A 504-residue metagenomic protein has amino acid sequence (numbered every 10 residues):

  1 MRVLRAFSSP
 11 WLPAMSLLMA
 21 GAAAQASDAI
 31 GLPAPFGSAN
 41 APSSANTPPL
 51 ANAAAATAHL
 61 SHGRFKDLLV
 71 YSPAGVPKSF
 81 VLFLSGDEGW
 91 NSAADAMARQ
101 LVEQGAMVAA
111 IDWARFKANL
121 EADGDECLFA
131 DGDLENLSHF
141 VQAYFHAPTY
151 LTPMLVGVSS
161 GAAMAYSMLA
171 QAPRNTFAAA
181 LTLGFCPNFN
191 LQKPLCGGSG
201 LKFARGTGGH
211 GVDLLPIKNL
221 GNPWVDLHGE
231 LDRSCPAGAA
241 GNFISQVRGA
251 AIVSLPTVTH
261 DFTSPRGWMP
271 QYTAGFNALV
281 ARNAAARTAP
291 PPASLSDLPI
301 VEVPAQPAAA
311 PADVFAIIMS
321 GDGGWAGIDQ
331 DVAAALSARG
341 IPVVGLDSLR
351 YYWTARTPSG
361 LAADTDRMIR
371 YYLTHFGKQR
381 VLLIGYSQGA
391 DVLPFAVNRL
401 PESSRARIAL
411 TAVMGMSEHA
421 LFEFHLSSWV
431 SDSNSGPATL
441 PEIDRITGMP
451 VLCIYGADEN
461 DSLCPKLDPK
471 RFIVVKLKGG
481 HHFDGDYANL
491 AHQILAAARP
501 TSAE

Functional and structural regions predicted by a protein language model:
I30-G37, P49-V76, P270-A309: N-terminal cap/lid segment of alpha/beta-hydrolase-fold proteins
A74-Q104, Q306-R339, S348: Short, surface-exposed "cap/lid" segments of acyl-processing enzymes
L84-D87, E230-R233, T257-T259, M319 (+2 more regions): Acidic beta-to-alpha connecting loop that harbors the catalytic carboxylate
V102-L120, L336-W353: Conserved alpha/beta-hydrolase
G124-A147, A355-F376, F395: Alpha/beta-hydrolase active-site loop
Y144-F145, T149-H210, R380-N434, E442: Primarily recognizes the serine-hydrolase "nucleophile elbow" in alpha/beta-hydrolase and SGNH/GDSL folds
N190-S245, F422-R471: The feature captures the conserved acid-bearing segment of alpha/beta-hydrolase catalytic domains
A250-V301, F472-E504: C-terminal catalytic histidine-bearing segment of alpha/beta-hydrolase fold enzymes
